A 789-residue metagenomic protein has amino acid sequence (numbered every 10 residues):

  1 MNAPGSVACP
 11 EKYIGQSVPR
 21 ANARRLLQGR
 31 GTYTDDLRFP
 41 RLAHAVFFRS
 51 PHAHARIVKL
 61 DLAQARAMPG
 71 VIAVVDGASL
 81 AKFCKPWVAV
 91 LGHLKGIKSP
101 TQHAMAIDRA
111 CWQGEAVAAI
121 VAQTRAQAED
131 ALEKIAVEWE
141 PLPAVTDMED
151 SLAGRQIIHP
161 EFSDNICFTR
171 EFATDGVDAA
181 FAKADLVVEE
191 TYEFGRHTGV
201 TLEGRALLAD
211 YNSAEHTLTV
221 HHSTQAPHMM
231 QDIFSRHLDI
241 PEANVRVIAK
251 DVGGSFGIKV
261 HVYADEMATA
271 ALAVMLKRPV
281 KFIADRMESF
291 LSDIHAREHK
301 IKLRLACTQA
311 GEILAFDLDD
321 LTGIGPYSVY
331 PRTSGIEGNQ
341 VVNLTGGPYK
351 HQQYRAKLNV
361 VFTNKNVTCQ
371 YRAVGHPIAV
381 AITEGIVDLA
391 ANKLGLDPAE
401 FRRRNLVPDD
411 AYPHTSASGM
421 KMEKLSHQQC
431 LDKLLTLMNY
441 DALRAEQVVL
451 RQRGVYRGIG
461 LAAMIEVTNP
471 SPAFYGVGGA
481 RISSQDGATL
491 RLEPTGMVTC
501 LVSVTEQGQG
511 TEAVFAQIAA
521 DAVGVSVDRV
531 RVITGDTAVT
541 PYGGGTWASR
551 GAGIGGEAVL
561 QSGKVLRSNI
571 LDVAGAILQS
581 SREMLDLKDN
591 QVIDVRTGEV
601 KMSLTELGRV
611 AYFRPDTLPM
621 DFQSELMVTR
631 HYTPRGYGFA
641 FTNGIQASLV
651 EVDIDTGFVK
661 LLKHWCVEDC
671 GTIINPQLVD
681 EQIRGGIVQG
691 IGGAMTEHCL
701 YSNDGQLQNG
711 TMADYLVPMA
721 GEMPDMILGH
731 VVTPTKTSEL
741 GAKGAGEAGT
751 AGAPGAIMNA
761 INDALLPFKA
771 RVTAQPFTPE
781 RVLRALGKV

Functional and structural regions predicted by a protein language model:
M1-D164, V187, D265, S471: Flexible, low-hydrophobicity surface segments
Q16, N22-R25, V90, L94-P100 (+6 more regions): Glycine-rich loop/linker segments at domain edges
A21-R25, E133-L142, Q225-P227, D232 (+7 more regions): Extended active-site and interfacial segments that coordinate phosphate-rich ligands in large catalytic machineries
A45, L218-H222, M497-V502, L661-K663: Short, aliphatic-rich beta-strand segments
A67-M68, G77-A78, D239-N244, V274-F282 (+4 more regions): C-terminal catalytic domains of large/alpha subunits in multi-subunit enzymes
C84-A89, A131-K134, H222, Q231-I233 (+14 more regions): Short acidic, glycine/serine/threonine-rich loops at helix termini
V90, R155-L238, P408-M497, Q708-E722 (+1 more regions): Helix-loop-helix junctions that connect adjacent transmembrane helices in secondary transporters/permeases, recognized
S255-K277, K281-I283, T511-I518: Thiamine diphosphate
